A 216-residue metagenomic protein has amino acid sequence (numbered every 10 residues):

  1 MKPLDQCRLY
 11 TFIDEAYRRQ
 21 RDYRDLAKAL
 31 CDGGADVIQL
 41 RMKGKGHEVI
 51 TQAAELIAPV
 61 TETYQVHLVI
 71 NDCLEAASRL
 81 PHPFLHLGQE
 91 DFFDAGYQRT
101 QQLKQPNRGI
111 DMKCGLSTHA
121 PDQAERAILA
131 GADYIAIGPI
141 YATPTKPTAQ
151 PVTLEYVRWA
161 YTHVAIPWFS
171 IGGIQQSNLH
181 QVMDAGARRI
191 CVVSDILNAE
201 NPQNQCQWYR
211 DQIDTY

Functional and structural regions predicted by a protein language model:
M1-D94, Q105-D133, A149, W159 (+3 more regions): Conserved N-terminal beta1-alpha1 strand-loop-helix module at the mouth
D133-Y134, G138-P139: Short beta-strand-loop elements within alpha/beta enzyme cores that line or abut nucleotide/cofactor pockets
I137, S170-I174, V192-S194: Glycine-rich beta-strand-to-loop/alpha-helix junction loops that act as flexible
Y141-T143: A short, flexible beta-alpha/helix-coil linker loop
Q150, I190: Residues that recognize and position ribonucleotide moieties
P151-E155: Conserved acetyl-CoA-binding loop-helix of GNAT-fold acetyltransferases
A185, R189: C-terminal binding/interaction regions
